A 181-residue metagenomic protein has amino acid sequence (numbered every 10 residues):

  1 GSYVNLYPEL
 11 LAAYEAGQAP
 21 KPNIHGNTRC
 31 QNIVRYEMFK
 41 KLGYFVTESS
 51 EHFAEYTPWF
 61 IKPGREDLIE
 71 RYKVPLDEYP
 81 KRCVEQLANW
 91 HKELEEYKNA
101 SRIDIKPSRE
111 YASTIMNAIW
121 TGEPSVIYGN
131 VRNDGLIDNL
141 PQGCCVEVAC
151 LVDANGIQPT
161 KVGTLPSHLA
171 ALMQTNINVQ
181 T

Functional and structural regions predicted by a protein language model:
G1-T181: Long, compositionally biased stretches enriched for glycine and/or charged residues
